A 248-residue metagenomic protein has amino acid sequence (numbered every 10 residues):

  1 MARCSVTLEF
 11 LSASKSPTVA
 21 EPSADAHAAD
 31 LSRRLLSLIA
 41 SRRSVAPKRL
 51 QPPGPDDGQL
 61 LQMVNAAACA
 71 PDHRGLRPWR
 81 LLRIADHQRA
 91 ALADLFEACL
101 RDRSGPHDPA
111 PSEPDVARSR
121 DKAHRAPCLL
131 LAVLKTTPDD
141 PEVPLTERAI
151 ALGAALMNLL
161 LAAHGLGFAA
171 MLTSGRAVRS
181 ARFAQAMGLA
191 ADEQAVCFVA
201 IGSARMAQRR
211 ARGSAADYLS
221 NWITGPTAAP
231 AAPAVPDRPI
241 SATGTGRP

Functional and structural regions predicted by a protein language model:
A2-R125, A231-P248: N-terminal amphipathic, basic helical "cap/leader" segment at the start of enzyme domains
L38, L129-L131, F198-A200, N221: Conserved hydrophobic/aromatic beta-strand scaffold that supports enzyme active sites
A67, L130, T136-Q185: Small-aliphatic-rich amphipathic alpha-helix that forms the alpha element of a beta-alpha
D86, A93, R182-F183, L189-A190: Short Asp/Glu-rich motifs
R103-G105, M187-R212: A glycine-rich helix N-cap at a beta->alpha junction
R118-D121, L160, Q185-L189: A generic local secondary-structure boundary/capping motif
R125-C128, F168, A191-A195: Short coil/turn connectors at secondary-structure junctions
G202-P248: C-terminal domain-closing interface element
